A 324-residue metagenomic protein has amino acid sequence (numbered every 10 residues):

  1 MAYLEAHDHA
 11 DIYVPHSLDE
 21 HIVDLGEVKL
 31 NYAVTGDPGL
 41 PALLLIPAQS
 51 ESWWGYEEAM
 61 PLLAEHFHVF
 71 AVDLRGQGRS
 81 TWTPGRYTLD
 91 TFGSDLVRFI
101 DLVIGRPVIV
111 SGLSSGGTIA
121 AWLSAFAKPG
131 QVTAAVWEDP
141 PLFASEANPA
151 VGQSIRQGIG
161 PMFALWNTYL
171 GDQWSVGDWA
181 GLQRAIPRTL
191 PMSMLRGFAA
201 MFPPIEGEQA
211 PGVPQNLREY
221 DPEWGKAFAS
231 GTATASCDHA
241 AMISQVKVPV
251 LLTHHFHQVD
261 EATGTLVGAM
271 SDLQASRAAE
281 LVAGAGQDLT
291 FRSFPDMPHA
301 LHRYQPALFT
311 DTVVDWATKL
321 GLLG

Functional and structural regions predicted by a protein language model:
M1-L43, E65-F67, G105-R106, V132-T133 (+4 more regions): Alpha/beta-hydrolase fold catalytic core
V28-W82: Conserved HGGG/HGGXW glycine-rich cap/lid loop of the alpha/beta-hydrolase fold
G55-E57, S80-R86, E146-P149, T263-G264: Conserved catalytic-core motifs of eukaryotic protein kinase domains, centered on the activation segment
A71-S111, S115, F126, S154 (+2 more regions): Active-site loop/oxyanion-hole signature of alpha/beta-hydrolase fold enzymes
R106-A150: Conserved hydrolase catalytic core segment
P140-N216, Y220-S244: Helix-rich cap/lid subdomain of alpha/beta-hydrolase
K247-M297: Conserved loop-alpha-helix segment in the C-terminal half of the alpha/beta-hydrolase fold that carries the catalytic
F294-P306: Catalytic histidine-centered segment of alpha/beta-hydrolase-like enzymes
